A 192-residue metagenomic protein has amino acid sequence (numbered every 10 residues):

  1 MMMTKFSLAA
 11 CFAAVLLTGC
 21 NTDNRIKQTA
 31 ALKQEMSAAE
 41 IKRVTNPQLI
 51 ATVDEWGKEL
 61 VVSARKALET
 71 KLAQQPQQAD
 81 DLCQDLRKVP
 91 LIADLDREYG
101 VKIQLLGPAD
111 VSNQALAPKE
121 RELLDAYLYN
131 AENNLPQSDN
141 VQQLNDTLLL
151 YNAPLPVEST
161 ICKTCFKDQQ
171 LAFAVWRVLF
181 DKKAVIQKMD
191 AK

Functional and structural regions predicted by a protein language model:
M1-L8: Bacterial N-terminal signal peptides that target proteins for export
A14, P156-S159: Processing junctions and N-termini across compartments
L17-G19: C-terminal motif of bacterial Sec signal peptides marking the signal peptidase cleavage site
D23-V157, L171-K192: Extracytoplasmic c-type cytochrome modules immediately beyond a signal peptide or single-pass transmembrane anchor
E158-D168: The canonical Cys-X-X-Cys-His
